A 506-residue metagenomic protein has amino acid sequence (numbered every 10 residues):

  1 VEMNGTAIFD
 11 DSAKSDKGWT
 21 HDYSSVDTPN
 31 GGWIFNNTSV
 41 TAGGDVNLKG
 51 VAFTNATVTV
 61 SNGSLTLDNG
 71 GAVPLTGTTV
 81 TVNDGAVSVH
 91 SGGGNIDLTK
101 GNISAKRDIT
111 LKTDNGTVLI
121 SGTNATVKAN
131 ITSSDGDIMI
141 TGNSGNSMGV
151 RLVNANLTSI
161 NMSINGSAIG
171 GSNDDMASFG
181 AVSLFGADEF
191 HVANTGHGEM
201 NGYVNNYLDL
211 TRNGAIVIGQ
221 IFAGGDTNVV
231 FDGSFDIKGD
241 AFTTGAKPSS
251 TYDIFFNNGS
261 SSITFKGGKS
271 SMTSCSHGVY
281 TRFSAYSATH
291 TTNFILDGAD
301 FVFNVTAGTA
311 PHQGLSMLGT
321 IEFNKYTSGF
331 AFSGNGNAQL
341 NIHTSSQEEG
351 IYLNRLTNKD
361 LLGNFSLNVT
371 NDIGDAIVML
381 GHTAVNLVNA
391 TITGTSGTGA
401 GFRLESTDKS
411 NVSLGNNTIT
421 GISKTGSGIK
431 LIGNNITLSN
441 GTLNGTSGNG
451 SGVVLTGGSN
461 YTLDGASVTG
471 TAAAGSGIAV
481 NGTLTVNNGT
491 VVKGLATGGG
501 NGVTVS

Functional and structural regions predicted by a protein language model:
V1-T76, T81-S276, T281-G374, V378-S396 (+4 more regions): Surface-exposed loop/turn motifs in large extracellular/passenger domains
